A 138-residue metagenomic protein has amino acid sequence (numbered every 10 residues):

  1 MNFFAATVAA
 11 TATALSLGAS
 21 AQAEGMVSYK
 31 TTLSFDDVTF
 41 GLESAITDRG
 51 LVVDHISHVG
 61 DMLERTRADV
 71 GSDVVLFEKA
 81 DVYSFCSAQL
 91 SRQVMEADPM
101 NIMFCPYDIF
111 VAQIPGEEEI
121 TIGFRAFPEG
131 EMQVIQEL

Functional and structural regions predicted by a protein language model:
M1-V8: Bacterial N-terminal signal peptides that target proteins for export
A14-A21: C-terminal segment of classical bacterial N-terminal signal peptides
Q22-S57: Terminal, regulation- and interaction-focused segments at domain boundaries
H55, F110, T121-G123: Structural recognition of the beta-strand scaffold that forms the well-ordered cores of secreted hydrolase catalytic
D61-D108: Mid-chain, structured segments of secreted extracytoplasmic proteins
V111-P115: Short, low-complexity Ser/Thr-rich regulatory SLiMs
E117-E119: A generic structural signal for beta-strand entry/edge sites
I122-L138: C-terminal partner/receptor-binding element of secreted or periplasmic proteins
